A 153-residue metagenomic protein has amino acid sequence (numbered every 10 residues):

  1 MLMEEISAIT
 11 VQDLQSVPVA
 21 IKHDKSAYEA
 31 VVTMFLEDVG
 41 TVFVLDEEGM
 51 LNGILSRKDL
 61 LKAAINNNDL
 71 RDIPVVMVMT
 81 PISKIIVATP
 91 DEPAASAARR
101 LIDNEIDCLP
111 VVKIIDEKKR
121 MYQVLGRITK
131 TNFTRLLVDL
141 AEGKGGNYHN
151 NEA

Functional and structural regions predicted by a protein language model:
M1-V17, S56-E105, R120-A153: Tandem CBS (Bateman) regulatory domains
V19-Y28, E48-L55, D69-V75: Short N-terminal helix-initiation segments at or just after the protein's N-terminus
A20-D38, L45, V87-D107, V111-I115 (+2 more regions): The conserved cystathionine-beta-synthase
M34-E37, V42-K58, L101, L109-N132: A glycine-centered beta-loop-beta connector
